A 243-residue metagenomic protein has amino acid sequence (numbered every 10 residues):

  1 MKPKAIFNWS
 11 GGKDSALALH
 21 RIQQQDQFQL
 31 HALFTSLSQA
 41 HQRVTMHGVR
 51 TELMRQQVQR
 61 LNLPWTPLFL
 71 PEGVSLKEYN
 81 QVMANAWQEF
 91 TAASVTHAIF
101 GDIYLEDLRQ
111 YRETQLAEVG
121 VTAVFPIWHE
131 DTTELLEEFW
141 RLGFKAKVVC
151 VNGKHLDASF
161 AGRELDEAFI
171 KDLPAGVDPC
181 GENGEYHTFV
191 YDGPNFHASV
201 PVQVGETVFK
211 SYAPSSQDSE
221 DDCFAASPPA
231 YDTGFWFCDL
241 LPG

Functional and structural regions predicted by a protein language model:
M1-G243: Nucleotide-activated chemistry modules centered on ATP-dependent adenylation/adenylyltransferase
